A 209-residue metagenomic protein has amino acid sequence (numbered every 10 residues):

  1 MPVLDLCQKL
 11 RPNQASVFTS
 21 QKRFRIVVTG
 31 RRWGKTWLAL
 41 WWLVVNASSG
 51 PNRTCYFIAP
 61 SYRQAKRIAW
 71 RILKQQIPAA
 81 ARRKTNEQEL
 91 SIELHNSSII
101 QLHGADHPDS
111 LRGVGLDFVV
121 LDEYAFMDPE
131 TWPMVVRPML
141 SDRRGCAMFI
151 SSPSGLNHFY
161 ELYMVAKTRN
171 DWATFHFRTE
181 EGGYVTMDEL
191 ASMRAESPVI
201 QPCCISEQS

Functional and structural regions predicted by a protein language model:
M1-S209: Phosphate/NTP-binding elements of NTP-utilizing enzymes
